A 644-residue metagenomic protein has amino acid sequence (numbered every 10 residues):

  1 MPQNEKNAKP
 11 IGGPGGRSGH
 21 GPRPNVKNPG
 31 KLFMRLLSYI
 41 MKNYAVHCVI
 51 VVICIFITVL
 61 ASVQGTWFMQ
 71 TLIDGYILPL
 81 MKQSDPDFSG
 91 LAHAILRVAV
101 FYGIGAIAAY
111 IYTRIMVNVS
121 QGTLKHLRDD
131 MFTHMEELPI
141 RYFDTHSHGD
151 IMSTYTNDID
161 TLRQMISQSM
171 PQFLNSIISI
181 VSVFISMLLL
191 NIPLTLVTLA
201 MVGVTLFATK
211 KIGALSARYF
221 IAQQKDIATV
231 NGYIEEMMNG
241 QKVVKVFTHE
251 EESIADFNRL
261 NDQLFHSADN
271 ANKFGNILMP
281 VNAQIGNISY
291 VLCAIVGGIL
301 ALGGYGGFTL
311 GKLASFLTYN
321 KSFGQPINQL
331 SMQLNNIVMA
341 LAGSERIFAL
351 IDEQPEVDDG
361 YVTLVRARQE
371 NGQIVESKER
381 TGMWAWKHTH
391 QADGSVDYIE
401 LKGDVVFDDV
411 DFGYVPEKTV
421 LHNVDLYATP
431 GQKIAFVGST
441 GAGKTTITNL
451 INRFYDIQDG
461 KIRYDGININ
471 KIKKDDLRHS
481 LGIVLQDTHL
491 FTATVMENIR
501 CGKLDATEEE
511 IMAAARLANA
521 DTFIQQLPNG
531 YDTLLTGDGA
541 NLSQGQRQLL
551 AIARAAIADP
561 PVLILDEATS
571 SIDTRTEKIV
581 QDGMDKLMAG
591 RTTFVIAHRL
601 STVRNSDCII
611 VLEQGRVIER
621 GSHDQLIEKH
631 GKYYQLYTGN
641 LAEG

Functional and structural regions predicted by a protein language model:
M1-S62, I77-L96, Y112-M116, S120 (+8 more regions): Membrane-integrated ABC transporters
P22-G30, A61-I77, A92, F101-H148 (+12 more regions): Juxtamembrane helix-loop junctions of ABC transporter transmembrane domains
M34, I53, A108, Y112 (+5 more regions): Hydrophobic alpha-helical transmembrane segments of ABC transporter permease domains
K42-A45, I140-R141, I159-I166, M170 (+6 more regions): An intracellular "coupling" helix at the cytosolic face of ABC transporter transmembrane type-1 domains
N43, H47-L60, F101, Q168-A222 (+1 more regions): Transmembrane helices of ABC transporter permease
P79, S186-A200, N270, F274-E345 (+3 more regions): Helix-loop-helix
S84, A367-G644: ABC-type nucleotide-binding domain
